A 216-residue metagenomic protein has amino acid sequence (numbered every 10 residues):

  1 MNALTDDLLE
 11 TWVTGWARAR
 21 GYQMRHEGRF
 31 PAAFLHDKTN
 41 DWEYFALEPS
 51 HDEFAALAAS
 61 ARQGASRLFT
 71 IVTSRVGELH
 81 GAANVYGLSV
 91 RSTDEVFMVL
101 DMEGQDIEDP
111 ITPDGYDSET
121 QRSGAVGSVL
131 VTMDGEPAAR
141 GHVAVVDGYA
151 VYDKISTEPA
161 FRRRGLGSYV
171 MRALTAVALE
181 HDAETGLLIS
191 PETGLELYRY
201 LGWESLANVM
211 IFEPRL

Functional and structural regions predicted by a protein language model:
M1-L68, S74-H80: N-terminal charged segments
K38-W42, A65-L68, T93-D94, T120-V129 (+1 more regions): A short helix-loop-beta-strand connector motif used in the catalytic cores of GNAT acetyltransferases and, in some
Y44-H51, I155-R163: A short, internal acetyl-CoA/4′-phosphopantetheine-binding micro-motif in the GNAT/acyltransferase core
F54-A58, T157, R163-A176, E180 (+1 more regions): Conserved acetyl-CoA-binding loop-helix of GNAT-fold acetyltransferases
G64-S74, A178-S190: Conserved GNAT acetyl-CoA-binding A-motif
G77-S89, S168, E180, E192-V209 (+1 more regions): Conserved active-site alpha-helix within GNAT-family acetyltransferase domains
V96-Q105, I189-E192, I211-L216: C-terminal "cap" of GNAT-fold acetyltransferases
T120-P159: A conserved beta-strand-loop-helix scaffold within acyl/acetyltransferase catalytic domains
